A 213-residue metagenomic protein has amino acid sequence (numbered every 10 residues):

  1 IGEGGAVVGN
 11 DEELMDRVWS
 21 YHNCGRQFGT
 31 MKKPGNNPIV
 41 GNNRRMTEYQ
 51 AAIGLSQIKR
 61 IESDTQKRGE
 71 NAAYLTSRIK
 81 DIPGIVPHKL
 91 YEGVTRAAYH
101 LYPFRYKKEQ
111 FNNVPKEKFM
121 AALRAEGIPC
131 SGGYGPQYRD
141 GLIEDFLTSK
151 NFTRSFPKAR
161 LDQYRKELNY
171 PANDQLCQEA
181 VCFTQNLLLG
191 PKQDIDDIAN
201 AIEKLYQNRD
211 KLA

Functional and structural regions predicted by a protein language model:
G2-V7: Glycine-rich phosphate-binding loop of ATP-grasp-fold ATP-dependent ligases
N10-A213: PLP-dependent aminotransferase class I/II
